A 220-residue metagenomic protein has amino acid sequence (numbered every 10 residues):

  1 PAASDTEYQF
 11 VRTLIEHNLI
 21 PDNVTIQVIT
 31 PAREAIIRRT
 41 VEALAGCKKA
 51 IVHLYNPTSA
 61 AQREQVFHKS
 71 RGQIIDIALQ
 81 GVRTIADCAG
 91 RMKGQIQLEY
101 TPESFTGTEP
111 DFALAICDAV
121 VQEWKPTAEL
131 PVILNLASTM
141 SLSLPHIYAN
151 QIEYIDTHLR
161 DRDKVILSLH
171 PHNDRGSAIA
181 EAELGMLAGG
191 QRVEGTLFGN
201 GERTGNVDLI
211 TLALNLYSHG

Functional and structural regions predicted by a protein language model:
P1-G220: Catalytic cores and adjacent flexible loops of soluble metabolic enzymes that perform enolate/carbanion chemistry on
